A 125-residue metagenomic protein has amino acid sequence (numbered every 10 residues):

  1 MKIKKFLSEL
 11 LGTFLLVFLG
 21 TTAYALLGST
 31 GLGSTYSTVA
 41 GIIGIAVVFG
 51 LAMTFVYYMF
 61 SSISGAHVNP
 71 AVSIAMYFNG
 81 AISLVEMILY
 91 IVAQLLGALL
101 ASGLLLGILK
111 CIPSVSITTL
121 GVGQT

Functional and structural regions predicted by a protein language model:
M1-T125: Membrane-interface helix-loop junctions and terminal tails of multi-pass membrane proteins
